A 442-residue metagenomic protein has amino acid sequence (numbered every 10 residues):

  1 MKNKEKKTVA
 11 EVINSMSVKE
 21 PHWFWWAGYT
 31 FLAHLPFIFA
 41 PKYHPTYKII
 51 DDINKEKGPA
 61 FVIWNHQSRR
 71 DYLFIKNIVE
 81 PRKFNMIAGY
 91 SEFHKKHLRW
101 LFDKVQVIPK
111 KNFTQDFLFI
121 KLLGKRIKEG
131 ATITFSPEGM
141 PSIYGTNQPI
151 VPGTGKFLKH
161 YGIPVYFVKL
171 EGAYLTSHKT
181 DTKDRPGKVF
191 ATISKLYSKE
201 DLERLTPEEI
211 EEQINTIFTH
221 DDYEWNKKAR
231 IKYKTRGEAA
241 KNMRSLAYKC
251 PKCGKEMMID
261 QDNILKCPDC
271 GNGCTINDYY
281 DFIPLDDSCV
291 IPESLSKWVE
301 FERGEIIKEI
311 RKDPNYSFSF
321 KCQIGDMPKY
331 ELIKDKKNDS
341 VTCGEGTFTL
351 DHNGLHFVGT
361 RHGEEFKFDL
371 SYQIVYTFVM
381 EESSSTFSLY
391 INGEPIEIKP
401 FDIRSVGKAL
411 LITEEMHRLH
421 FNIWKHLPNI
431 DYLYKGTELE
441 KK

Functional and structural regions predicted by a protein language model:
M1-K6, V358-T360: Soluble, non-transmembrane catalytic domains of enzymes that act on hydrophobic metabolites at membranes
V12-L35: Helix-enriched interaction subdomains in cytosolic or periplasmic regions, typified by TIR/SEFIR signaling/NADase cores
P21, W25-W26, I38-E212, A229-R230 (+10 more regions): Soluble catalytic domains of membrane acyltransferases
I210-W225: Short, structured interface segments
I231, R236-V290: Cys/His-rich short segments
T275-G354, R361-G363: Long, charge-rich boundary regions
H352, G359-G393: Low-complexity, glycine/alanine/valine/leucine- and proline-rich hydrophobic stretches
G393-T413: Canonical phosphoinositide-binding patch of PH/PH-like domains
